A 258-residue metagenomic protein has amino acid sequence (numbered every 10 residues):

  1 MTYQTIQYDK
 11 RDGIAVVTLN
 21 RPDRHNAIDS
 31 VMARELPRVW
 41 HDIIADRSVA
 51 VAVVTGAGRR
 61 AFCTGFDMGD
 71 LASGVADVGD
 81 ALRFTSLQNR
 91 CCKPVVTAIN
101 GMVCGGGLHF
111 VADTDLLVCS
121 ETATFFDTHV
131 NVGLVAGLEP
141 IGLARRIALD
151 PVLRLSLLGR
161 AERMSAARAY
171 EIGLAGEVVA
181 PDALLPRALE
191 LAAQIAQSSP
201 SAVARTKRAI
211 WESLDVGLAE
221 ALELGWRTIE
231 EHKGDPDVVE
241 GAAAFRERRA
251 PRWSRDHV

Functional and structural regions predicted by a protein language model:
M1-T55, V258: Conserved CoA-thioester-binding segment of acyl-CoA-metabolizing enzymes
M1-V16, N20, S156, A161-A196 (+3 more regions): Amphipathic alpha-helical segments at domain termini/boundaries
R21-P22, D46, S198, D235 (+1 more regions): Short loop-to-helix capping motifs
A33-P37, H41-A45, M68-C104, L108 (+2 more regions): An acidic, glycine-rich surface segment that forms the CoA-thioester-binding/catalytic face of crotonase-fold enzymes
G65, G105, G137, R163-M164 (+1 more regions): Glycine-rich phosphate-binding loop at the start of an alpha helix
F84-C92, A98, C104-L157, R187 (+1 more regions): CoA-thioester-processing core
